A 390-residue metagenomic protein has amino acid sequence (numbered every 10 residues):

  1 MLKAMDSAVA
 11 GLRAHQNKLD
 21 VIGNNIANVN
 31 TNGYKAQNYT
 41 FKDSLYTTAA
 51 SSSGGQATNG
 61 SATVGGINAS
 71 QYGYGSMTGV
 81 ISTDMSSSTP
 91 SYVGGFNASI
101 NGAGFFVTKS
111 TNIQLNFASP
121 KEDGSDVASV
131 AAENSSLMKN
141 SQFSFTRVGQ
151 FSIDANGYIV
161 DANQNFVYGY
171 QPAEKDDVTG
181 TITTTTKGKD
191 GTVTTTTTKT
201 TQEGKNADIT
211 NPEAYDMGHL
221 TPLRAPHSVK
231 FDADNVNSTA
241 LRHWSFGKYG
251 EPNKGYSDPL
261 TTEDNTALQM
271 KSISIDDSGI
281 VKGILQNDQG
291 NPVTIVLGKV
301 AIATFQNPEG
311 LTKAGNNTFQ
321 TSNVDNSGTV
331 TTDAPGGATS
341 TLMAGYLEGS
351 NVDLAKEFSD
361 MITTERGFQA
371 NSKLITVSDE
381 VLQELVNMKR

Functional and structural regions predicted by a protein language model:
M1-P172, T183-D190, T194-Q202, D258-R390: Amphipathic alpha-helical polymerization modules
L115, E213, V229, W244-G247 (+1 more regions): Short non-domain terminal segments
K175-G180: General membrane topology signal spanning transmembrane segments
T201-N235: Soluble non-transmembrane domains of integral membrane proteins
R224, D234-P259: Short, conserved active-site entrance elements at the starts or edges of catalytic domains
